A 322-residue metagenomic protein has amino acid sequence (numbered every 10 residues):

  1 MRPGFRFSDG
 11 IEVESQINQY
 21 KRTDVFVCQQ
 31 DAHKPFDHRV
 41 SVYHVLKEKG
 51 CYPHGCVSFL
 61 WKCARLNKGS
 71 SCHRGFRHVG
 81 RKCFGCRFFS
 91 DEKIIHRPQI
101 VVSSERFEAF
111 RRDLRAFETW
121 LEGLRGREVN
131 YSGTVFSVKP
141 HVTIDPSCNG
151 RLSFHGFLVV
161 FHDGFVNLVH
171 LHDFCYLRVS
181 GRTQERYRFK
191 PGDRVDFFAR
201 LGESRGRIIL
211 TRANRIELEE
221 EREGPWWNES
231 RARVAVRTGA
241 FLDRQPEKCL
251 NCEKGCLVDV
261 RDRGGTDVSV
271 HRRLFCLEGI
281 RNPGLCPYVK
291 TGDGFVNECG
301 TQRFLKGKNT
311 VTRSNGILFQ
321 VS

Functional and structural regions predicted by a protein language model:
F5-T143, R212, I216-A235, R244-Q245 (+2 more regions): OB/S1-fold single-stranded nucleic-acid-binding modules and their adjacent gly/ser/pro-rich low-complexity linkers
G133-F136, A199, C252: Small-residue-enriched segments and motifs
S137-K139, D163-N167, G181, L201-E203: Beta-strand elements of well-folded, non-transmembrane domains
T143-L177, G265-L285: OB-fold (S1/OB) nucleic-acid-binding surfaces
C175-R182, L250: Short, solvent-exposed interaction modules
V179-F198: Short nucleic-acid-contacting surface segments enriched for D/E, G, S/T with interspersed K/R
F198-I209, R215: Short, charged beta-turn/beta-strand-edge "cap" motif at the junction between a beta-strand and an adjacent loop
